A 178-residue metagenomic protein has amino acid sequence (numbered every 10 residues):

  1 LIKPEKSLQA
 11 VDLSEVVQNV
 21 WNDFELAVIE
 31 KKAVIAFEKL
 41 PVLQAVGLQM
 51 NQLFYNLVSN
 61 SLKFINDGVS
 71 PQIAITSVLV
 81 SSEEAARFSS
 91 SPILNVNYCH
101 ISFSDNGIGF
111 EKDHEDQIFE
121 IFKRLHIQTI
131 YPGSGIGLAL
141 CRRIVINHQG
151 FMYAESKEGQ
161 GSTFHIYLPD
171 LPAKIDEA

Functional and structural regions predicted by a protein language model:
S7-N22, A74-S77: A conserved beta-strand-to-alpha-helix junction within the catalytic ATP-binding
Q9, I29-Q44, V78-V80: Conserved catalytic submotifs in the C-terminal HATPase_c
S61-I65: Short helix-loop "hinge" at the ATP-lid/N-box region of the Bergerat-fold HATPase_c
S70-E83, N95: Short beta-strand/loop element within the Bergerat-fold HATPase_c
V96-I101, F110-F122: Short conserved segment of the HATPase_c
G137, C141: Short alpha-helical Gxxx[C/S/T] motif in the catalytic ATP-binding
Q149-E155: Glycine-rich ATP-binding loops of the HATPase_c
